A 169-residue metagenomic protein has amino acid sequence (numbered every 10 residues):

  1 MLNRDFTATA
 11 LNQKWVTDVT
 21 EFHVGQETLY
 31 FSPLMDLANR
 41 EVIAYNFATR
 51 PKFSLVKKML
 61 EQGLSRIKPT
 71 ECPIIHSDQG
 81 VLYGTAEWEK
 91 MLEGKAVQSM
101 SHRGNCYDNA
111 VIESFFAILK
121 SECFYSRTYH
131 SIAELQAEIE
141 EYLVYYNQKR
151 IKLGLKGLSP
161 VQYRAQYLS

Functional and structural regions predicted by a protein language model:
M1-S169: Charged DNA-binding/catalytic regions of mobile-element recombinases
